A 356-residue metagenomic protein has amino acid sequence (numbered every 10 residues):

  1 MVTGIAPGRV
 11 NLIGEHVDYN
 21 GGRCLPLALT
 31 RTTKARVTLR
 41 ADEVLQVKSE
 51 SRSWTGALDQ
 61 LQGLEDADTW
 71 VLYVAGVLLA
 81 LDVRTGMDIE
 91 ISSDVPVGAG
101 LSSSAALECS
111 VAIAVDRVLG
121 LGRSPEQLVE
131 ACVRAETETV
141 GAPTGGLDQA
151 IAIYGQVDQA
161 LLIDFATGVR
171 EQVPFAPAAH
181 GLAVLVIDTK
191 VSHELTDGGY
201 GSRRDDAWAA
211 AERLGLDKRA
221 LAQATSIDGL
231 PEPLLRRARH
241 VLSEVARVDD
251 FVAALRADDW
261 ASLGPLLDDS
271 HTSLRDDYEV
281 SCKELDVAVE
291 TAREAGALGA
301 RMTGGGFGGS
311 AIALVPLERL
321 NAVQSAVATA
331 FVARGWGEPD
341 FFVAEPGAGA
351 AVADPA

Functional and structural regions predicted by a protein language model:
M1-I5, R9-G14, N20-R23, L58-Q60 (+6 more regions): Gly/Ser-rich oxyanion-binding loop with an adjacent helix/lid that shapes the negatively charged ligand pocket
M1-R9, I13, K34-A67, L162-G299 (+1 more regions): C-terminal nucleotide
H16, L29: N-terminal cofactor/phosphate-binding cores enriched in small/glycine residues, especially glycine-rich loops such as
G21-A28, R203-R204: Short Gly/aromatic-enriched secondary-structure transition segments
I89-I91, I187-T189, A311: A structural signal for short, well-ordered beta-strand segments
G100-A105, D277-E279, R301: Short helix-coil transition sites and intra-membrane helix breaks within transmembrane domains of multi-pass
G308-L314: Short beta-strand->loop micro-motif that forms the acidic, two-metal-ion catalytic signature in nucleotide-processing
